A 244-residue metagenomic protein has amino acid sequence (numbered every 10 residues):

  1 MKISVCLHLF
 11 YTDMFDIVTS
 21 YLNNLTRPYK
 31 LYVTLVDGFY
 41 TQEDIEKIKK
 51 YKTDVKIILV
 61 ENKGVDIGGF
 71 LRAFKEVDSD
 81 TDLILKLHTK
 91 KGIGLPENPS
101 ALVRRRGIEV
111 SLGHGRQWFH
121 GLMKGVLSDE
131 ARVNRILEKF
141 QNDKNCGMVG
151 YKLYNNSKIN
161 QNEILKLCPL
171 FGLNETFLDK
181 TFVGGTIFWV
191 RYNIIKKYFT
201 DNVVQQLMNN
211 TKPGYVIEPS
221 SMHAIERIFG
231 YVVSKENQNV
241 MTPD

Functional and structural regions predicted by a protein language model:
M1-D244: ER/Golgi luminal nucleotide-sugar-dependent glycosyltransferases, focusing on the catalytic module
